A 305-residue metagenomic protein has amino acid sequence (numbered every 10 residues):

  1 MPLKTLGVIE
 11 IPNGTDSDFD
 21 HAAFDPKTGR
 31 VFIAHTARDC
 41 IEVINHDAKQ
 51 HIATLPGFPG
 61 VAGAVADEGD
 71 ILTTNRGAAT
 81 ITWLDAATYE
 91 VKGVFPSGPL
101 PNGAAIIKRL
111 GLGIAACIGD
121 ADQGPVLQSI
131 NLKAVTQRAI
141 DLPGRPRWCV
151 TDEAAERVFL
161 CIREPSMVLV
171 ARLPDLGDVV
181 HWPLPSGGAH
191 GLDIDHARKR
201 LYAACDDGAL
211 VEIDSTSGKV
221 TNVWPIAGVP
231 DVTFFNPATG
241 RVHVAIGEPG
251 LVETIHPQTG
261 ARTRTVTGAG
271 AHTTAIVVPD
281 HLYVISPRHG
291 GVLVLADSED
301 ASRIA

Functional and structural regions predicted by a protein language model:
M1-A305: Predominantly soluble domains enriched in secretory-pathway, periplasmic, or organellar proteins
